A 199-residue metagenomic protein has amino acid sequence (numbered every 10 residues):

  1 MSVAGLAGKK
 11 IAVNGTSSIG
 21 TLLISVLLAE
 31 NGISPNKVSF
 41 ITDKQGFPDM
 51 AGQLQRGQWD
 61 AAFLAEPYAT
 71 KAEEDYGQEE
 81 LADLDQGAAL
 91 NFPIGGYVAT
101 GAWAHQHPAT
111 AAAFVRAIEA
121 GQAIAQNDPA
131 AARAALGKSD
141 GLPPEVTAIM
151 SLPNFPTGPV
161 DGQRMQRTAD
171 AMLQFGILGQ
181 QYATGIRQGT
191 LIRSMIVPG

Functional and structural regions predicted by a protein language model:
M1, A29, S34, E79 (+2 more regions): Short coil/loop linkers at secondary-structure junctions
M1-K10, Q106, G179-A183: Immediate post-signal peptide segment of exported/extracytoplasmic ligand-binding proteins
S2-K71, A130, Q166: Bilobed "Venus flytrap"/periplasmic-binding protein-like clamshell domains and structurally analogous long
G15, K37, F63, A82 (+2 more regions): A generic structural-conservation signal
N31, G57, D75-Y76, D140 (+1 more regions): Residues at alpha-helix termini
F40-L136: Pocket-lining segment of extracytoplasmic ligand-binding domains
A104-G179: Secondary-structure end/capping motifs
L173-G199: Conserved C-terminal helix/tail region of periplasmic/extracytoplasmic solute-binding proteins
